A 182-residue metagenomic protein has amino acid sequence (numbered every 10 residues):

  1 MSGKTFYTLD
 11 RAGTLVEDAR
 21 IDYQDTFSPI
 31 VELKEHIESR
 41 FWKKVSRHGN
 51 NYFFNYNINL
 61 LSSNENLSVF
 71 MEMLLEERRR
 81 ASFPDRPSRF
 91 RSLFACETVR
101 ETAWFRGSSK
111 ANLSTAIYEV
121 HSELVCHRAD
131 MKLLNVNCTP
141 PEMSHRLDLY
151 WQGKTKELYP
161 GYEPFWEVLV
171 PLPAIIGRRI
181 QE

Functional and structural regions predicted by a protein language model:
S2-T5, D10-S62, N66, R89-R91 (+2 more regions): Conserved NAD+-utilizing ADP-ribose enzyme module
S63-R79: Active-site-proximal specificity loops/subdomain of glycosyltransferases
R80-F90, F94: A contiguous binding-surface segment within folded domains or other stable secondary-structure elements
